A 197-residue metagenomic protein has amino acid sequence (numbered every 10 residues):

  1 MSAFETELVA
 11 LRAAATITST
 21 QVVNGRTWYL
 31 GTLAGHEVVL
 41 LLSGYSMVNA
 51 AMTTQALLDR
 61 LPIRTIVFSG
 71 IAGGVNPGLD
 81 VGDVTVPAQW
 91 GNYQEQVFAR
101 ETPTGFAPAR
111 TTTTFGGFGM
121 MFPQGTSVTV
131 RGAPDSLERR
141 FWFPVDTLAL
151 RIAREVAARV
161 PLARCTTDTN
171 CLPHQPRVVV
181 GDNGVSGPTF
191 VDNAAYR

Functional and structural regions predicted by a protein language model:
M1-I17, T32-E37: Short, conserved "active-site rim" segments that organize catalytic pockets and cofactor/ligand binding
A14, T20-G25: N-terminal glycine-/serine-/threonine-rich phosphate-binding loop
V23-R197: Glycine-rich phosphate- or other oxyanion-binding loops that anchor nucleotides, phosphorylated ligands
